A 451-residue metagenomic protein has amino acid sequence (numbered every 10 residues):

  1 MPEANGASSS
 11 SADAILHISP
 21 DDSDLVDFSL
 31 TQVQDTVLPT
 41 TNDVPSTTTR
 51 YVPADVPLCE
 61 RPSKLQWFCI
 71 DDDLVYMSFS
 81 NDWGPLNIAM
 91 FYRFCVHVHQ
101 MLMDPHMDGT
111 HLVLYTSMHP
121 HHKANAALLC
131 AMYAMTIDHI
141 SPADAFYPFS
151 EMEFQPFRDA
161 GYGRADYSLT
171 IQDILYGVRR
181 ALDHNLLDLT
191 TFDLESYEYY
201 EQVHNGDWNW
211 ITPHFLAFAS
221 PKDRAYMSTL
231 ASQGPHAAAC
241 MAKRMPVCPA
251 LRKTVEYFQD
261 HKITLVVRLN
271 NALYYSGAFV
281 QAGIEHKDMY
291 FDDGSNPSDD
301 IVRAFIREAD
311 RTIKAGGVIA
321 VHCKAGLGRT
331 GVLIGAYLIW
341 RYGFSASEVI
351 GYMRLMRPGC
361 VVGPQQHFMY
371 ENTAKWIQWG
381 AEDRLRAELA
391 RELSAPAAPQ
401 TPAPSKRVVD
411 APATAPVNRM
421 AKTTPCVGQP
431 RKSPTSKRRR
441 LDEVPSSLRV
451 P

Functional and structural regions predicted by a protein language model:
G6, S11-F154, R158-G163, L169-I319 (+2 more regions): Cysteine-based protein phosphatase catalytic domain of the PTP/DSP
C323: Short cysteine clusters
G326: Conserved G/P- and acidic residue-centered "switch" motifs that form tight phosphate/ATP-binding loops in soluble
T330: Ser/Thr-glycine-rich phosphate-binding loops at phosphate-binding pockets of nucleotides, nucleotide cofactors
E382-P451: PEST-like intrinsically disordered, low-complexity C-terminal regions enriched in Ser/Thr/Pro and acidic residues
